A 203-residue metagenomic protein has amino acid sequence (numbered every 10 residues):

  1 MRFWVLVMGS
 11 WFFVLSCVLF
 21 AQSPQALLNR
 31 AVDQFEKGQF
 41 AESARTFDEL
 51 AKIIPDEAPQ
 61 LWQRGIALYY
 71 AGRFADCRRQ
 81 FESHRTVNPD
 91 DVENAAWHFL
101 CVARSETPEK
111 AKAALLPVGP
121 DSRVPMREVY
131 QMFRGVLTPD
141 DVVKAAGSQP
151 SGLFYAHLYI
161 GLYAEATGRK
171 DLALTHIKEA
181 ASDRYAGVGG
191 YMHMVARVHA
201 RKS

Functional and structural regions predicted by a protein language model:
S23-E49, I53, A156-Y163, T167: Alpha-helical segment of the N-proximal tetratricopeptide repeat
V32, I66, L100-V102, L162 (+1 more regions): Residue-level recognition of tetratricopeptide repeat
V32-E36, L115-Q149: Alpha-helical adaptor scaffolds
E36-K37, Y70-A71, R104, A166 (+1 more regions): Register position in tetratricopeptide repeats
P55, P89, G119-P120, S151 (+1 more regions): Short coil turns that delineate tetratricopeptide repeat
